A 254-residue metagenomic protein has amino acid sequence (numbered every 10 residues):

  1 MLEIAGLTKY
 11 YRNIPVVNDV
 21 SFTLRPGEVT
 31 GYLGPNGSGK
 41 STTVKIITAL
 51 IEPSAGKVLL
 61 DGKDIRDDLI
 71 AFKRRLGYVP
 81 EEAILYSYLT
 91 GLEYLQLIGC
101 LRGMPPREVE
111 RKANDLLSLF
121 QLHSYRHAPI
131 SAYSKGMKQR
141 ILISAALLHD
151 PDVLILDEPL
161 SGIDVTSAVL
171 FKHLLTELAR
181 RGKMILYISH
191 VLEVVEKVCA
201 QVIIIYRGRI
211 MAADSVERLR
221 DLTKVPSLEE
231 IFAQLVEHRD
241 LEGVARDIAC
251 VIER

Functional and structural regions predicted by a protein language model:
G56-D67, A71-F72: Conserved ABC transporter NBD signature motif
Q96, C100, R107-Y125: Conserved ABC ATPase "signature" region
L154-E158: Catalytic Walker B motif of ABC-type/P-loop ATPase nucleotide-binding domains
V169-R181: Helical segment within the ABC ATPase nucleotide-binding domain
A213-D214: ABC ATPase "signature
